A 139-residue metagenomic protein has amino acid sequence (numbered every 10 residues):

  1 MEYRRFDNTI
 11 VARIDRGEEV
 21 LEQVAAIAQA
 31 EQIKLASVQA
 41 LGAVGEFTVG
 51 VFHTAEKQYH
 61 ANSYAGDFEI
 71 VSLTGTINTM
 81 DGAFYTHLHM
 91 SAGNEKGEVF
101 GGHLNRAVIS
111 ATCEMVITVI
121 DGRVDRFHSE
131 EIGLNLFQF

Functional and structural regions predicted by a protein language model:
M1-T86, S91-F139: N-terminal intrinsically disordered, cationic/polar leader segments that include organellar targeting peptides
